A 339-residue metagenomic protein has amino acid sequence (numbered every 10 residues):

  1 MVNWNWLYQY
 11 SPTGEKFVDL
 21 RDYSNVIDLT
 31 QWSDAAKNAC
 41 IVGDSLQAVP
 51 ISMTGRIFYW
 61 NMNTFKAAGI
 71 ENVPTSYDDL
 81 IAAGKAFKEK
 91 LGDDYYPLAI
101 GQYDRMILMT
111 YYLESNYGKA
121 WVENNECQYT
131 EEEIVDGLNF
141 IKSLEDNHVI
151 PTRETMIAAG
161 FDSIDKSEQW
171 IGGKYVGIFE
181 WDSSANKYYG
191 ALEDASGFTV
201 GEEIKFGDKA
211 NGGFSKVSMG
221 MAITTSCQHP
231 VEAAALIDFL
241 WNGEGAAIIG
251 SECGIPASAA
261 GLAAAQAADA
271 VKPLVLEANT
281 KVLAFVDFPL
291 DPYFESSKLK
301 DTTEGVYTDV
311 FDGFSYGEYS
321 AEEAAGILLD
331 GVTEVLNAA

Functional and structural regions predicted by a protein language model:
M1-V2, E15-K16, D94, I171-W181: Alpha-to-beta junction loops
N3-R56, I81, T199-E203, K272-P273: Hinge/lid segment of periplasmic solute-binding proteins
L7-P12, D182-G197: A ligand-binding cleft/hinge motif common to bilobed small-molecule-binding domains
G43-I51, R56, I81-Q128, E133: Extracytoplasmic/periplasmic solute-binding protein
A67, D146-V149, A191-A257, D309: Extracytoplasmic/periplasmic substrate-recognition and gating elements
Y77-D79, E154-I171: Short helix-initiation/N-cap motifs at beta->coil->alpha
G84-K85, E126-A158, E203: Glycine-centered hinge/linker elements that transmit conformational signals in sensory and ligand-binding systems
G201, S251-T308, G313: Long, aromatic- and glycine/proline-rich binding clefts that accommodate carbohydrate-like moieties
